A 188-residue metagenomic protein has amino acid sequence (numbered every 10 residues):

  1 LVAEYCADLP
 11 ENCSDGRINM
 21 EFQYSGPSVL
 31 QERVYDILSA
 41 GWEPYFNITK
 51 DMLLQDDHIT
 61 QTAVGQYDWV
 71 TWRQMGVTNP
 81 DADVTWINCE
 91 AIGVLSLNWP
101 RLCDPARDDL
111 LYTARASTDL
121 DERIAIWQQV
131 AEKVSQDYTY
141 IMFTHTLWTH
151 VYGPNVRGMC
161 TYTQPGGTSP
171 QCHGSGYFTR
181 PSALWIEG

Functional and structural regions predicted by a protein language model:
L1-E21: Immediate post-signal peptide segment of exported/extracytoplasmic ligand-binding proteins
A3-A7, E43, S135: A general structural signal for alpha-helical elements within enzymatic catalytic domains
A7-S14, N47-I48, L120, T139: Surface-exposed helix-capping loop/turn segments at secondary-structure junctions
G16-G26, I48-D51, S182: Short, well-ordered beta-strand elements
G26-A40, T60-G188: Detector for C-terminal structural segments
L38-K50: Short alpha-helix C-terminal cap/hinge motif
K50-T60: Short helix-initiation/N-cap motifs at beta->coil->alpha
